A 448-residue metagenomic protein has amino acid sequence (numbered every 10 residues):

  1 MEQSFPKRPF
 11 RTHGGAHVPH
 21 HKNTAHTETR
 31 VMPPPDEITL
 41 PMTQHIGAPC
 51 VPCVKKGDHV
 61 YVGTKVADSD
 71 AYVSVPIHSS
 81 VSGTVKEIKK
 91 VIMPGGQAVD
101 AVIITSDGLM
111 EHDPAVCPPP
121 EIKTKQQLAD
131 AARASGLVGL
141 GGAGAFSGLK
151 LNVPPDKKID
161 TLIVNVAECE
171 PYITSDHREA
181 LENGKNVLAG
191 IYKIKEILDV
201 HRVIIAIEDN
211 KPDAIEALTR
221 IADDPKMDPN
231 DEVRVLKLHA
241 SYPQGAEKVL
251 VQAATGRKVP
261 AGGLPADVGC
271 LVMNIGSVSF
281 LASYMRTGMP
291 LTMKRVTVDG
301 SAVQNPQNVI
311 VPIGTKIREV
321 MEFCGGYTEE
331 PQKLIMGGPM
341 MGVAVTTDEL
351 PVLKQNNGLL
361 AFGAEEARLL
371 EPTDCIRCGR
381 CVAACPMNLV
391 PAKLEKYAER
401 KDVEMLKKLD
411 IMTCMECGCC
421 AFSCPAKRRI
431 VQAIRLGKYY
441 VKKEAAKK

Functional and structural regions predicted by a protein language model:
M1-C53: N-terminal, Lys/Arg-enriched amphipathic/low-complexity engagement segments that precede the first folded domain
K55-D68, E87: Short, well-structured beta-strand-loop connectors
G83-V85: Conserved hydrophobic positions within beta-strands
E87, I92-A145, K150, P154-D156 (+3 more regions): Acidic low-complexity segments
H112, G139, L162-D176, A302: Gly-rich Lys/Arg/Thr-decorated short loops/hinges at beta-loop-alpha junctions or inter-strand turns that position
L181-I197: Histidine-anchored nucleotide/phosphate-binding helix
V200-I317, F323-T328: Hydrophobic alpha-helical positions that pack around
N356-P372, V382, P386-K448: Ferredoxin-type iron-sulfur electron-transfer modules in oxidoreductases and energy-metabolism complexes
